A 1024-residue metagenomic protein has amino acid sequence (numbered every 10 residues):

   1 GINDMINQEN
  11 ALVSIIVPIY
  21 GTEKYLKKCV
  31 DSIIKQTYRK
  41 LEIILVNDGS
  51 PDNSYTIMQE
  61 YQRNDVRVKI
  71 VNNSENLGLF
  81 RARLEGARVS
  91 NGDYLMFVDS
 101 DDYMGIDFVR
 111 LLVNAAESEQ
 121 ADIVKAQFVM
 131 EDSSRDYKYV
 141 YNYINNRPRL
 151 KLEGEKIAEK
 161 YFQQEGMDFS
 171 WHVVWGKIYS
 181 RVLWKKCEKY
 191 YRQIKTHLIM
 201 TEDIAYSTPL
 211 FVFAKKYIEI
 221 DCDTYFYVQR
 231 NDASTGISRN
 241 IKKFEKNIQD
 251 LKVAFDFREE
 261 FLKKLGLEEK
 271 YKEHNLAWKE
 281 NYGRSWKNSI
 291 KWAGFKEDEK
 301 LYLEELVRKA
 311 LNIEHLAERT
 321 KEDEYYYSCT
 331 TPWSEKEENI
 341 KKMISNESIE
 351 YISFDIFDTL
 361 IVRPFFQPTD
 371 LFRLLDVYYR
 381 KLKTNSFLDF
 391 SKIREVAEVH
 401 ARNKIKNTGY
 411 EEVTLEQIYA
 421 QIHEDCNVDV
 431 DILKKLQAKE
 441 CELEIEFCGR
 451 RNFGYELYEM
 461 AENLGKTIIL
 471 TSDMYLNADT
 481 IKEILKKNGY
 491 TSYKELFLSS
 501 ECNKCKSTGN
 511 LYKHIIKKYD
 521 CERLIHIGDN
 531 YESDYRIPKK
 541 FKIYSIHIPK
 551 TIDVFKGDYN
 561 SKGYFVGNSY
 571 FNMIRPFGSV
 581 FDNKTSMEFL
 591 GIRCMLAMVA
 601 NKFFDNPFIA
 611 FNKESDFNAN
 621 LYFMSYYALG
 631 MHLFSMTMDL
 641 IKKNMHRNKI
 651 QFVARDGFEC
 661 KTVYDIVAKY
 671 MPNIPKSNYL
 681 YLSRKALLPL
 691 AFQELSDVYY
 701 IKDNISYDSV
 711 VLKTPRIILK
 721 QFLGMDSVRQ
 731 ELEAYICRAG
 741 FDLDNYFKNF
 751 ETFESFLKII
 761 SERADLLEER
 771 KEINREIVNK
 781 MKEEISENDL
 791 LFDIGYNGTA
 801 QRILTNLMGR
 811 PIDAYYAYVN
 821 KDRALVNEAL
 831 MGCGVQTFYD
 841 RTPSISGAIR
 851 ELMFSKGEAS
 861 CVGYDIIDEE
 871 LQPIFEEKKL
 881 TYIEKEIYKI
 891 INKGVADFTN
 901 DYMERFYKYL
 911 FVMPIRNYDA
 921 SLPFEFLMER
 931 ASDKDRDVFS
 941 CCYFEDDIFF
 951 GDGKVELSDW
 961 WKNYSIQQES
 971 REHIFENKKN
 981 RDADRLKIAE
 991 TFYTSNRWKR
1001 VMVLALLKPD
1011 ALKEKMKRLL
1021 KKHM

Functional and structural regions predicted by a protein language model:
G1-K35: N-proximal low-complexity "stem/linker" segments adjacent to membrane-targeting elements
N10-V13, I34-L45, N53, D65-K69 (+1 more regions): Short loop->beta transition adjacent to catalytic acidic/histidine clusters or analogous donor-positioning motifs
S32, N47-T56, E75: A conserved acidic beta->alpha catalytic loop
N73-S90: Glycine-rich, basic loop-to-helix element that forms the pyrophosphate-binding segment of sugar-nucleotide handling
L95: Short aromatic/hydrophobic "clamp" motif used to bind/position activated sugar donors
S100-I220, Y225-I248, G266: Donor-binding/catalytic cores of nucleotide-activated saccharide and glycerol-phosphate transferases/polymerases
V173, T224-C329: C-terminal subregions of glycosyltransferases and related glycan-biosynthesis enzymes
G409-Q417, Q421-L470: Short, acidic loop-to-helix structural element flanking the phosphoryl-transfer center in phosphate-processing enzymes
